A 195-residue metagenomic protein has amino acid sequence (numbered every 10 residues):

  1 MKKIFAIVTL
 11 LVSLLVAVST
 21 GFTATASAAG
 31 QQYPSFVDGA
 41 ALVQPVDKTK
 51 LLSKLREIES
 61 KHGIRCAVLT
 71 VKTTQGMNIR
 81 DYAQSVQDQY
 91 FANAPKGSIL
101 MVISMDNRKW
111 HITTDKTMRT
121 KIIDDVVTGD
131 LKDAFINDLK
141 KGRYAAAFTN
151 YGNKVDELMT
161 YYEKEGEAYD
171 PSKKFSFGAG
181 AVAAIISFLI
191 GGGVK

Functional and structural regions predicted by a protein language model:
M1-L11: Positively charged n-region of N-terminal signal peptides that target proteins for export
I7-V8, L15, G97: Intrinsically disordered, low-complexity segments enriched in polar/charged small residues
L14-T25: C-terminal segment of classical bacterial N-terminal signal peptides
T23-A184, F188: Folded, non-transmembrane soluble domains that reside on the lumenal/extracytoplasmic side of membranes
F188-K195: Alpha-helical transmembrane segments
